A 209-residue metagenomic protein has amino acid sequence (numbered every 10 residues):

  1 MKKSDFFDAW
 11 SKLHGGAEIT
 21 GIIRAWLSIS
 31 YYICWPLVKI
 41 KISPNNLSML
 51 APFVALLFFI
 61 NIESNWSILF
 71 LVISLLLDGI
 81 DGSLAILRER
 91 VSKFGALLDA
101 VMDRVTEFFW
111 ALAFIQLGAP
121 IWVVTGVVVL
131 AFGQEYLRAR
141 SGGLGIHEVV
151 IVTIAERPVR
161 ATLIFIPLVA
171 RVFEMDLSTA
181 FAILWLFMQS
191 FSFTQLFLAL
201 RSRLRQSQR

Functional and structural regions predicted by a protein language model:
M1-C34, A100-R209: A feature for the membrane-embedded catalytic helix bundles of lipid/isoprenoid biosynthetic enzymes
C34-I42: Membrane interfacial helix-start motif at the N-side
P44-F94, I121-G126, M175-S190: Membrane-embedded alpha-helical segments that form the functional core of polytopic membrane enzymes, especially those
